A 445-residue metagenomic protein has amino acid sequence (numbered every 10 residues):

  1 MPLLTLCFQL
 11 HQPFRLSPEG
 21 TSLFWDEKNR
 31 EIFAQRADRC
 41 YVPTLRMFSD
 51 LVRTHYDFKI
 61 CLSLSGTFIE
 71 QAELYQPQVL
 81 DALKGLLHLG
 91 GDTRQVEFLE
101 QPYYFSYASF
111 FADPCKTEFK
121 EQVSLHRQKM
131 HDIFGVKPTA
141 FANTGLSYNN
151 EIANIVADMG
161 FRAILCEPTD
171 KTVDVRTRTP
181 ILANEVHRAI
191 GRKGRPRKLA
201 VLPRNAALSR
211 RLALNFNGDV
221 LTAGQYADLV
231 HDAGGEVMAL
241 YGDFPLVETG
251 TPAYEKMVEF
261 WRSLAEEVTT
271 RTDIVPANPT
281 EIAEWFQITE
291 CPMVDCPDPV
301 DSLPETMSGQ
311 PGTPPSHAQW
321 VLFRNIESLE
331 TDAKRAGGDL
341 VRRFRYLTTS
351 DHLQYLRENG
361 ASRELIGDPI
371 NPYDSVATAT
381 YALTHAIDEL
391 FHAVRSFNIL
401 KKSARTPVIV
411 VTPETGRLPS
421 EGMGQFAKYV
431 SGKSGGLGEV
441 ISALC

Functional and structural regions predicted by a protein language model:
M1-V42, R53, L182-H187, R195-L199 (+3 more regions): Active-site and substrate-binding clefts of carbohydrate-active enzymes
M1-Y104: N-terminal catalytic cores of secreted or lumenal carbohydrate-active enzymes
Q9-P13, S65-T67, Q101-S106, G135 (+8 more regions): An acidic- and aromatic-residue-enriched active-site/binding cleft used to recognize and process polar
A34-R46, P77, E121-L125, G432-S442: Aromatic- and glycine-enriched glycan-recognition loops and surfaces that form the carbohydrate-binding subsites
L45-S49, L80-K84, K120-M130, A153 (+4 more regions): Generic structural signal for well-ordered alpha-helices, preferentially at hydrophobic/aromatic core positions
S65-T144, R197-R211, A239, F244: Metal-dependent polysaccharide deacetylase catalytic core of the NodB/CE4 family, i.e., the active-site-bearing domain
V79-E97, K120-S124, A157-R192: Acidic, His- and aromatic-enriched active-site or binding-groove loops in soluble protein domains that engage sugars
F119-K120, H131-D132, K137, N143-N150 (+7 more regions): Residues lining hydrophobic/aromatic ligand-binding pockets adjacent to catalytic sites
